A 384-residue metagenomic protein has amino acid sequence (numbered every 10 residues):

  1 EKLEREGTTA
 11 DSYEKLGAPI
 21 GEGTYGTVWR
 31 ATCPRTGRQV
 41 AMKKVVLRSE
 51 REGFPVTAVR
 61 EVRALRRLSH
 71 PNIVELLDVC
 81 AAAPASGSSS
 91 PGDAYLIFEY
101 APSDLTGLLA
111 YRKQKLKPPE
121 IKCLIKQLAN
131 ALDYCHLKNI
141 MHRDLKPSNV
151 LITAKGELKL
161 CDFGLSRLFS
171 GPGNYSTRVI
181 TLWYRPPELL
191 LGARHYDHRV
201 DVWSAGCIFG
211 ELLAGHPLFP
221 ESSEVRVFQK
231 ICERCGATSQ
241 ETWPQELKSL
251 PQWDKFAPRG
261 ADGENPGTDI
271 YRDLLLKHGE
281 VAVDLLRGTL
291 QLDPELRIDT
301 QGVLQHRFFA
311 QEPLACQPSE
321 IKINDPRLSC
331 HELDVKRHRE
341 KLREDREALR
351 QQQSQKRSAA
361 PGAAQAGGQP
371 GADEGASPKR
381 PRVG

Functional and structural regions predicted by a protein language model:
L16-T24, V28: Protein kinase glycine-rich loop
T27-L47: Glycine-rich ATP phosphate-binding loop
S69-C80: Conserved HxN/HPN-centered segment at the entrance to the catalytic loop of eukaryotic protein kinase-like domains
P91-D104: Conserved short submotifs of the Hanks-type protein kinase catalytic core that shape the nucleotide-binding pocket
L124-I125: Activation segment signature within eukaryotic-like protein kinase domains
T238-R287: C-terminal lobe substrate-recognition/regulatory segment of protein kinase catalytic domains
L314-V383: C-terminal intrinsically disordered, low-complexity extensions immediately downstream of enzyme catalytic cores
